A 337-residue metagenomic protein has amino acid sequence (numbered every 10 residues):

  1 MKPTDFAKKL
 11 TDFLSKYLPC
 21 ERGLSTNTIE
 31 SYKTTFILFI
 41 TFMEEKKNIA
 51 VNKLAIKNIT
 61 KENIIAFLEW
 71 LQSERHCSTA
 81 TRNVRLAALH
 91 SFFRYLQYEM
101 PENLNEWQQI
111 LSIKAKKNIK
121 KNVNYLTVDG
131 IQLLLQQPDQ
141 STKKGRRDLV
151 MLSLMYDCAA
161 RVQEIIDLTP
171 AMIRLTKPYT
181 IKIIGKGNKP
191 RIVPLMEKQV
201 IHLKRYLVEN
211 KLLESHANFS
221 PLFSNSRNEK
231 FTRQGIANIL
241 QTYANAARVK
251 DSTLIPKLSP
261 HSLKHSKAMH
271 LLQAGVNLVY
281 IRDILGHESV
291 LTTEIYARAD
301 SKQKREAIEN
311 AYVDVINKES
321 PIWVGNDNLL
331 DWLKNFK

Functional and structural regions predicted by a protein language model:
M1-K337: Conserved catalytic core of the tyrosine transesterase superfamily
